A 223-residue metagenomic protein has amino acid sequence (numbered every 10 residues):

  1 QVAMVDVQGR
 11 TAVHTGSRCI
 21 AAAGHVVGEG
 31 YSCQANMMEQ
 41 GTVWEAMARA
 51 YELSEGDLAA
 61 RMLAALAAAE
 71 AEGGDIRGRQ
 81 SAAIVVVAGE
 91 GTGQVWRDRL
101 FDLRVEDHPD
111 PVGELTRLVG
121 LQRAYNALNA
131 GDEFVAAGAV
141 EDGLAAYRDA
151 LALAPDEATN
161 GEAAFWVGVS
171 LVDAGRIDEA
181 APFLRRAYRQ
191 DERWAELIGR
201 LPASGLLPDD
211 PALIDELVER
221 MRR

Functional and structural regions predicted by a protein language model:
Q1-N126, A137, A158: N-terminal nucleophile
A154, Q190-D191: Alpha-helical junction/boundary sensor with strong preference for TPR arrays
G161-W166, R193-V218: TPR/TPR-like alpha-solenoid helical repeat scaffolds
